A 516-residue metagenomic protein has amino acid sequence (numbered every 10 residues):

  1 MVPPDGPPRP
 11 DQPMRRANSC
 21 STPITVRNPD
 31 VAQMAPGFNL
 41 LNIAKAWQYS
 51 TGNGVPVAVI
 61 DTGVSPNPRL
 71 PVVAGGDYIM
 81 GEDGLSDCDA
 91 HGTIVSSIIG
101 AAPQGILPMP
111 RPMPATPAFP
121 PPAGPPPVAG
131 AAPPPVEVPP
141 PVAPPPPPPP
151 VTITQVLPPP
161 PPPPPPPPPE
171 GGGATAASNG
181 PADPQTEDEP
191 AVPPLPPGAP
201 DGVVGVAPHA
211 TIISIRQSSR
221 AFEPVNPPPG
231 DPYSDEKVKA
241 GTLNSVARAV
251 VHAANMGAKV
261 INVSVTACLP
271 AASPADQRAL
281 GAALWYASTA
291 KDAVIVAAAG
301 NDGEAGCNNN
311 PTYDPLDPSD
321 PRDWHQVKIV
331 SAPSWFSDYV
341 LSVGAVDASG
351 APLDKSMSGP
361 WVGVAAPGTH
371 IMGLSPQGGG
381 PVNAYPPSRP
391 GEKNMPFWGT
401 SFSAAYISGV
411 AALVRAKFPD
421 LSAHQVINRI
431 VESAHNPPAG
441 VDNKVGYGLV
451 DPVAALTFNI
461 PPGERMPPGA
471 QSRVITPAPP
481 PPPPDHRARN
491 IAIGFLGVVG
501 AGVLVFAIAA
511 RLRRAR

Functional and structural regions predicted by a protein language model:
P10-A240, N255: Active-site core segment of subtilase-fold serine proteases
N53-V57, P208-I213, N255-I261, T289-I295 (+2 more regions): Loop/turn elements at helix/coil->beta-strand transitions in domains of secreted/extracellular proteins
D61, S319-L413: Extracellular S/T/G-rich loop segment that most often corresponds to the catalytic His/Ser-adjacent loop
T62-P66, Y78-I79, Q104-G105, S218-F222 (+7 more regions): Solvent-exposed loop/turn segments at secondary-structure junctions within structured extracellular/periplasmic domains
S96-I99, G306-N309, F402-P419: Short, small-residue alpha-helix embedded
G100-Q104, Q217, V251-K259, T266 (+9 more regions): Sec-exported extracytoplasmic/periplasmic mature domains
P133, P139, F418-R514: C-terminal subdomain of the subtilisin-like protease fold in secreted/lumenal serine endopeptidases
A221-A332, N394-W398, F402: Substrate-binding/access-modulating region of protease and related hydrolase catalytic domains
